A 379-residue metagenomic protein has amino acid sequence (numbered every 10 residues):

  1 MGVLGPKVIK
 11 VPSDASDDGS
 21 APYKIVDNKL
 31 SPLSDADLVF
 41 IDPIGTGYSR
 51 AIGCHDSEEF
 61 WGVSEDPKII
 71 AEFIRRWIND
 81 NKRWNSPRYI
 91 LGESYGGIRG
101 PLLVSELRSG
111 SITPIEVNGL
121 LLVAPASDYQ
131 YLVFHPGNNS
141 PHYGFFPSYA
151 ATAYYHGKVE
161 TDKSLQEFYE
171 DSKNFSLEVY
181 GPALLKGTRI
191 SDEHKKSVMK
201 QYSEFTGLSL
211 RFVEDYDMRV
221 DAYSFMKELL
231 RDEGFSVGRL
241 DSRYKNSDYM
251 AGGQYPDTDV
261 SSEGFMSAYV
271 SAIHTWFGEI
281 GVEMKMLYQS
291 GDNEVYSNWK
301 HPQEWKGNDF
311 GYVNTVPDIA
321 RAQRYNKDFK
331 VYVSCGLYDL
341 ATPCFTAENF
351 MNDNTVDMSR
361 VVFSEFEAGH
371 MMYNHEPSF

Functional and structural regions predicted by a protein language model:
M1-E59: N-terminal cap/lid subdomain of alpha/beta-hydrolase-fold enzymes
P43, F60-D80: Alpha/beta-hydrolase active-site loop
K82-Y95: Alpha/beta-hydrolase fold nucleophile elbow
G92-S105: Glycine-rich nucleophile elbow surrounding the catalytic serine of serine-hydrolase chemistry
V104, R108-E204: A catalytic-pocket lid/entrance helix-loop region that shapes and gates access to the active site across common
I115, K330, T355-M371: Catalytic histidine neighborhood in serine/cysteine hydrolases with alpha/beta-hydrolase-type architecture
G187-C335, L340-A341: Alpha/beta-hydrolase fold catalytic core
A341, A368-S378: Catalytic histidine-centered segment of alpha/beta-hydrolase-like enzymes
